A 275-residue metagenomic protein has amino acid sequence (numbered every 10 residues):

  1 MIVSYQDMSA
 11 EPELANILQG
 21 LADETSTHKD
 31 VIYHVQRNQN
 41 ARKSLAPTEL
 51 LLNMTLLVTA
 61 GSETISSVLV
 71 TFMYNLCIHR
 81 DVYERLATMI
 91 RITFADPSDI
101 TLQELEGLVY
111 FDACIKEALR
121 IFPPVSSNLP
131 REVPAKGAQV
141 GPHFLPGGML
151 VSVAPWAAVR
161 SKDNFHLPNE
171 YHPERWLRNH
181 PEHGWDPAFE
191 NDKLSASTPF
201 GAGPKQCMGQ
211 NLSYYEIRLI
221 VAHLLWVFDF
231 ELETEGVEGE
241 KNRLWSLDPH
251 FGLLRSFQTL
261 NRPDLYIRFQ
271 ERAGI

Functional and structural regions predicted by a protein language model:
I2-V68: Conserved cytochrome P450 catalytic core segment spanning the I/J/K helices
S26-K29, C77-V125, G141, P146-M149 (+5 more regions): Cytochrome P450 I-helix active-site segment
A41-P47, E182, D186-P199: Active-site-adjacent bridging/hinge elements
E49, N53-L56, S62, Q139-F144 (+3 more regions): C-terminal, well-structured subdomains that either form a transmembrane helix-short loop-helix hairpin in multi-pass
T64-C77, I220: Short, small-residue alpha-helix embedded
R80-Y83, D192-K193, Q206, Q210-S256: Cytochrome P450 heme-binding "Cys pocket" and the immediately downstream C-terminal segment
V153-P187: Conserved cytochrome P450 K-helix/beta-meander segment immediately N-terminal to the heme-binding cysteine loop
F257-I275: C-terminal helix/juxtamembrane-tail motif
